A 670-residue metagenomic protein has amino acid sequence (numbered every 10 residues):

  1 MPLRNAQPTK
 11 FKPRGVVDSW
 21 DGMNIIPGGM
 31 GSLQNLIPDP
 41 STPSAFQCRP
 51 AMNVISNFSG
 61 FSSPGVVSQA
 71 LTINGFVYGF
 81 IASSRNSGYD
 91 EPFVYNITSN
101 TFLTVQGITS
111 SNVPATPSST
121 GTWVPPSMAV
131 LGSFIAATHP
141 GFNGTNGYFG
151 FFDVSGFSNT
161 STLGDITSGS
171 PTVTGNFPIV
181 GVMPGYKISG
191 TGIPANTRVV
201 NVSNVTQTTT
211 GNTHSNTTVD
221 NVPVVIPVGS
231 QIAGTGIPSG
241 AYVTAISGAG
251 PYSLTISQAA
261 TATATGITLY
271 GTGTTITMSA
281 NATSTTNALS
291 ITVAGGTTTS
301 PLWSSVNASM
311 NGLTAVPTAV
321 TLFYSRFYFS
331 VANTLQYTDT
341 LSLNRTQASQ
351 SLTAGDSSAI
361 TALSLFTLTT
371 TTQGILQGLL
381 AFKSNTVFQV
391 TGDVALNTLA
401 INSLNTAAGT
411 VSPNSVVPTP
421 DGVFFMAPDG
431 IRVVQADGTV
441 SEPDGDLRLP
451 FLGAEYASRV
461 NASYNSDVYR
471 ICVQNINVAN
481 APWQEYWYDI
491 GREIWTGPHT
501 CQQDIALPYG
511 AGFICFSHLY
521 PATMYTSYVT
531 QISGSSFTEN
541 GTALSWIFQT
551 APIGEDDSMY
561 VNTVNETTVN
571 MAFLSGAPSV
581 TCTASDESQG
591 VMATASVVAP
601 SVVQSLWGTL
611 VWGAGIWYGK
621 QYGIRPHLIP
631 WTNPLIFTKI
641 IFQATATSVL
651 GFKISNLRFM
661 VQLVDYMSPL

Functional and structural regions predicted by a protein language model:
M1-L103, T120-F134, A407-G422, M426-L670: Beta-sheet repeat architectures centered on beta-propellers
S59-P64, S305-N461, W495: Beta-propeller and closely related beta-pinwheel folds
F61-P64, T109-A129, W303-V316, Q549: Short linear interaction motifs
G79, A137, G169-G175, H214-D220 (+7 more regions): Generic recognition of long tandem-repeat/solenoid scaffolds
E91-F93, G150, V200, T244 (+5 more regions): Conserved hydrophobic/aromatic positions in well-ordered beta-strands
Y95-S99, V154, N204, G248 (+5 more regions): Inter-blade boundary loops/turns of WD-repeat beta-propellers
V113-P117, F157-L313: Small/polar beta-strand repeat architecture
P125-G156, T275-T277, S300-S305: Hydrophobic or amphipathic alpha-helical targeting/insertion segments
